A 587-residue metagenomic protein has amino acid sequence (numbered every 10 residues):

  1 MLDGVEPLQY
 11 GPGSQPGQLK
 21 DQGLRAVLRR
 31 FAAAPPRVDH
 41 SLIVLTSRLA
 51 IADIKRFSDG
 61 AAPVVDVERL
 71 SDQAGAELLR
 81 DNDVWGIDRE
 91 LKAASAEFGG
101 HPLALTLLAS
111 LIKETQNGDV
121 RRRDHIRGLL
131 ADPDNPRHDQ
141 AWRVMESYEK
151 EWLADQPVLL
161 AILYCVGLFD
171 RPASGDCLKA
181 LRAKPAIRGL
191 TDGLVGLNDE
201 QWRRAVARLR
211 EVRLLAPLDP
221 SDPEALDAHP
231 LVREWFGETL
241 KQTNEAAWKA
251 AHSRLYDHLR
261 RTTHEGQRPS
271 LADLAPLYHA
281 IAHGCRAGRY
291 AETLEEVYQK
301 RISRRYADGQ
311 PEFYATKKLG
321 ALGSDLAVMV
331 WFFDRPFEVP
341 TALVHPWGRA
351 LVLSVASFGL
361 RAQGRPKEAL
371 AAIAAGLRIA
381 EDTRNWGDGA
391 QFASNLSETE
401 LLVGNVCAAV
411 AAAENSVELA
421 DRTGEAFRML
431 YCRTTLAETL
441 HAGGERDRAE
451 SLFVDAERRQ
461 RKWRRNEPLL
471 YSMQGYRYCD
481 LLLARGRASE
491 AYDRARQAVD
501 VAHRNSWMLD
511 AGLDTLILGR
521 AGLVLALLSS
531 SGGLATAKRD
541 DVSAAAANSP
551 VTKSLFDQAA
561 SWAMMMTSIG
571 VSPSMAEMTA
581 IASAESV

Functional and structural regions predicted by a protein language model:
Q9-L111, R121-V144, E238, C407 (+2 more regions): Alpha-helical sensor/transducer elements of the RecA-like P-loop NTPase core
L42-R48, L91-G99, T106-K113, W142-K241 (+2 more regions): C-terminal boundary/linker of central alpha/beta nucleotide-binding cores
T115-H138, P157, N198, W202 (+4 more regions): A eukaryote-biased feature capturing mid-to-C-terminal, repeat/solenoid-rich segments of large proteins, strongly
E245, K249-H252, P269-S270, L274 (+10 more regions): Inter-repeat boundary and helix-capping residues of tandem alpha-helical solenoids
R260-R261, I281, R301-S303, F333-V339 (+5 more regions): Amphipathic alpha-helical segments of tetratricopeptide repeats
H279-A282, Q299-G323, G348-P366, R378 (+5 more regions): Tandem amphipathic alpha-helical repeat scaffolds
K300, F332-P336, A369, I373-G376 (+7 more regions): Tetratricopeptide repeat
R539, S543, N548-S568, S572-S586: Low-acidity, Ser/Thr- and Arg-rich intrinsically disordered low-complexity segments
